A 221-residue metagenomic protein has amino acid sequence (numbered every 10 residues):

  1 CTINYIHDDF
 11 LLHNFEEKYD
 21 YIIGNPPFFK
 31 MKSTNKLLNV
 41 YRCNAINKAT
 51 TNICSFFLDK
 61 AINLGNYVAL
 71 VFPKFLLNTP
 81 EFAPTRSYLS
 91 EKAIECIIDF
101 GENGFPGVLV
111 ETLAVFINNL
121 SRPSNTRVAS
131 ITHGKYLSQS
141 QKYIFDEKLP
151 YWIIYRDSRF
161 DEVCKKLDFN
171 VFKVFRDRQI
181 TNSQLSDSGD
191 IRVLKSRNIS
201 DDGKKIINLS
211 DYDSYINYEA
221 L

Functional and structural regions predicted by a protein language model:
T2-F10: Conserved SAM-binding strand-loop segment of SAM-dependent methyltransferases
D9-H13, E17-L37, S55-I62, V68-F75 (+1 more regions): Conserved proline-anchored active-site loop of SAM-dependent methyltransferases that bridges a beta-strand
N14, K30-S33, L77-P80, P106-V108 (+2 more regions): Short catalytic/ligand-binding loop motif for oxyanion handling, primarily in non-cytosolic enzymes, centered on
K36-A45: Short glycine/proline- and charge-enriched loop/turn segments that cap or connect secondary-structure elements
N47-E102, L109, A114-I117: Conserved Class I SAM-dependent methyltransferase catalytic core
G101-L221: C-terminal substrate-recognition regions of SAM-dependent nucleic acid methyltransferases
